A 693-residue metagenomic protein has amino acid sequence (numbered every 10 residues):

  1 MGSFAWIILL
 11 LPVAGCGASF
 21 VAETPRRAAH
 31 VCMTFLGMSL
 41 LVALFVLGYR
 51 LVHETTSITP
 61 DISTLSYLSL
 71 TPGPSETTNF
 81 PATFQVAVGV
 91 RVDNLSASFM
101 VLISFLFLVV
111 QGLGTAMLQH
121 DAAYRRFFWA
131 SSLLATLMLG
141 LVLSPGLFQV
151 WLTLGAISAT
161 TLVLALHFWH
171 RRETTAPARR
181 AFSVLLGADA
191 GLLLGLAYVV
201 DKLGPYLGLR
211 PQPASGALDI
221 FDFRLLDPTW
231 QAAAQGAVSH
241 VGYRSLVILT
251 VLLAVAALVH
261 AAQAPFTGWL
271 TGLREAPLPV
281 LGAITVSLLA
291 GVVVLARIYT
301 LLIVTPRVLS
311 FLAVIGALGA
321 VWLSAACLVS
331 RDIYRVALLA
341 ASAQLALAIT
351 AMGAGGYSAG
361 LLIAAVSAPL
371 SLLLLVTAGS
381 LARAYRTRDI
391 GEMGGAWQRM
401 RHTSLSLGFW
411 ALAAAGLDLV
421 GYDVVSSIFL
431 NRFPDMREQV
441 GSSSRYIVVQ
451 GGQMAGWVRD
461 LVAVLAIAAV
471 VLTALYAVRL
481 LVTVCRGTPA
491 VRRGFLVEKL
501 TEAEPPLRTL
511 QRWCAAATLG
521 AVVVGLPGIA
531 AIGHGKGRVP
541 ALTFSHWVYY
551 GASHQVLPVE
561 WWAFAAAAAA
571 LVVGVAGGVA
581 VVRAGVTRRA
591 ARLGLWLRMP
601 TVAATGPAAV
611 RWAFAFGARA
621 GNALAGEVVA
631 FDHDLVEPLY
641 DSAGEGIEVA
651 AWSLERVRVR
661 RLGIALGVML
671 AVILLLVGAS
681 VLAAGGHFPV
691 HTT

Functional and structural regions predicted by a protein language model:
M1-I7, R27-H30, F84-L102, G140-L154 (+6 more regions): Membrane-entry segments of alpha-helical transmembrane domains in multi-pass membrane proteins
S3-F4, G17-W129, L203-Y243, V247 (+5 more regions): Transmembrane helix-loop-helix hairpins at membrane boundaries of multipass inner-membrane proteins
I7-E23, L258, A262: N-terminal signal-anchor/start-transfer transmembrane helix
G15-F20, Q111-G112, S324-A326, Y476 (+3 more regions): Alpha-helical transmembrane segments
T24-S39, R179-A190, Q398-L407, E504-T518 (+1 more regions): Alpha-helical transmembrane segments and their helix-start/interface "positive-inside/aromatic belt" motifs in integral
P81-Q85, A531-A565, R583-T693: Aromatic-capped, Gly/Pro-kinked transmembrane alpha-helices
V109-V150, T160-P506, V522-P527: Hydrophobic transmembrane alpha-helices and their helix-loop junctions in integral membrane proteins
A413-F429, T518-H546, I673-S680: Alpha-helical transmembrane segments and their membrane-interface junctions in multi-pass membrane proteins
